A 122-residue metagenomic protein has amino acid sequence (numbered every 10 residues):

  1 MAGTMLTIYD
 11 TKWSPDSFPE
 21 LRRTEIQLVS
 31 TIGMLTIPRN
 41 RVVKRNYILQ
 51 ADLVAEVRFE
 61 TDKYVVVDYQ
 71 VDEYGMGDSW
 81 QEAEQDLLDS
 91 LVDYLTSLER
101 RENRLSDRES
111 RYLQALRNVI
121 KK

Functional and structural regions predicted by a protein language model:
A2-V54, Q81, Q85-K122: Short, charged, surface-exposed hinge/linker loops at domain edges that act as mobile lids or interdomain connectors
L49-Q70: Short aromatic-glycine-(Arg/Gly/Cys) micro-motifs in beta-strand/loop hairpins
Y69-E82: A short, exposed loop/beta-hairpin motif centered on an aromatic-Gly-Thr core
